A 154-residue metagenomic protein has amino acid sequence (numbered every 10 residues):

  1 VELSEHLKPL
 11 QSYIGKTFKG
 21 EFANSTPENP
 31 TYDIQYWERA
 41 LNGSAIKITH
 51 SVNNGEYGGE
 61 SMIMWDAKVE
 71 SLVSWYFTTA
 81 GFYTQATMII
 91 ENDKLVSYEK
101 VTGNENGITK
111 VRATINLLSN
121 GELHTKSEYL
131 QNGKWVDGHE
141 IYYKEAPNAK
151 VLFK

Functional and structural regions predicted by a protein language model:
V1-K154: Hydrophobic small-molecule pocket/channel-lining residues, especially in calycin-type beta-barrels
